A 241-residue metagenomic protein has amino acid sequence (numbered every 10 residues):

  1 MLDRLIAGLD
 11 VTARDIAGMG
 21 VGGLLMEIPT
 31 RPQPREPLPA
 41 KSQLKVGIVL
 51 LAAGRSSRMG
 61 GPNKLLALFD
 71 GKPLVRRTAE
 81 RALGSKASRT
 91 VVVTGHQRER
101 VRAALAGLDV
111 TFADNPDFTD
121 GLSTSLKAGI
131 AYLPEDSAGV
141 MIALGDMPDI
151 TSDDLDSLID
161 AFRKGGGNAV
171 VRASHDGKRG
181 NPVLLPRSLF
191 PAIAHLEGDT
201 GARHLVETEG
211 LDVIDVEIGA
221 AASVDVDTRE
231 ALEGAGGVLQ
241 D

Functional and structural regions predicted by a protein language model:
M1-D15: Extreme N-terminal basic, low-complexity initiation segments that serve as generic localization/processing leaders
L25-L44, P191-D241: Conserved alpha/beta core of the MobA/IspD/sugar-nucleotide pyrophosphorylase nucleotidyltransferase superfamily
K41-L51, R55-R179, D212-E217: Nucleotide and nucleotide-moiety/phosphate-recognizing core
S56, A67, F190-P191, E233: Nucleotide phosphate-binding site architecture
G129, S188-I193: Short beta-strand and adjoining strand-loop segment in the mid-core of the Rossmann-like NAD(P)-dependent dehydrogenase
N181-L185, V224-V226: Short glycine- and hydrophobic/aromatic-rich loop-to-beta-strand nucleating segment in the catalytic cores
